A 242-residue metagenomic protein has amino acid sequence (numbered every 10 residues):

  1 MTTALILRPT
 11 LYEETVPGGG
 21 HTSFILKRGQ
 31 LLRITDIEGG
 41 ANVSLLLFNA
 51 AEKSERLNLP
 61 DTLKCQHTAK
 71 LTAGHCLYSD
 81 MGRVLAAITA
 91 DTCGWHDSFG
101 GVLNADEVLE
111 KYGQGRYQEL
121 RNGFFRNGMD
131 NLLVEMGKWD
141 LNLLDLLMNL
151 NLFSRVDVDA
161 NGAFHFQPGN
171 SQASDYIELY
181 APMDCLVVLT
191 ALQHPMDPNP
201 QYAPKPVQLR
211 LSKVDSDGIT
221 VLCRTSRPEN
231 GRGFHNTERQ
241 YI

Functional and structural regions predicted by a protein language model:
M1-I242: Acidic, Ser/Thr/Pro
